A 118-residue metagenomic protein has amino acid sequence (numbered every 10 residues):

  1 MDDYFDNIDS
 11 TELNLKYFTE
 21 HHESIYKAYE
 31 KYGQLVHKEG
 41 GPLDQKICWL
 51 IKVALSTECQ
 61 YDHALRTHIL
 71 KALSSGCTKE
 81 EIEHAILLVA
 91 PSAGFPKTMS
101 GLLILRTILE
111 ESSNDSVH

Functional and structural regions predicted by a protein language model:
M1-I47, S100-H118: Acidic, glycine/proline-rich low-complexity segments that act as flexible tails and inter-domain linkers
E23, G41, H63, T78 (+2 more regions): Alpha-helix boundary/capping and short turn/kink residues
K27-Y32, W49, H63-T67, E83: A generic alpha-helix surface/boundary motif
K46-S56, A85-A90: Alpha-helical scaffold segments that form or flank carboxylate-/histidine-based iron centers
T57-L87: Mid-chain, well-packed structural core segment of small domains
L70-C77, A93, L105-S113: Short alpha-helical linear motifs
E83-R106: C-terminal structural segments of small proteins and small subunits
